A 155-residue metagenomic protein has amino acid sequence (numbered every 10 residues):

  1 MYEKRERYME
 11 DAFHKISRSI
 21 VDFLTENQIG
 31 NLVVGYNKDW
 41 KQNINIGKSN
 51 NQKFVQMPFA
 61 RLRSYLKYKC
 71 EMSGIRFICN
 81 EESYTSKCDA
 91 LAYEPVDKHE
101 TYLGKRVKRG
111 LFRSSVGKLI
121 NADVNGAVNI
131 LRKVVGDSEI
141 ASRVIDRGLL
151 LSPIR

Functional and structural regions predicted by a protein language model:
M1-A60, I140-R155: Substrate-contacting helices/loops that form the catalytic groove of nucleic-acid and nucleotide-polymer processing
Q52-K53, M57-R155: Positively charged, low-complexity nucleic-acid-binding target-recognition regions
